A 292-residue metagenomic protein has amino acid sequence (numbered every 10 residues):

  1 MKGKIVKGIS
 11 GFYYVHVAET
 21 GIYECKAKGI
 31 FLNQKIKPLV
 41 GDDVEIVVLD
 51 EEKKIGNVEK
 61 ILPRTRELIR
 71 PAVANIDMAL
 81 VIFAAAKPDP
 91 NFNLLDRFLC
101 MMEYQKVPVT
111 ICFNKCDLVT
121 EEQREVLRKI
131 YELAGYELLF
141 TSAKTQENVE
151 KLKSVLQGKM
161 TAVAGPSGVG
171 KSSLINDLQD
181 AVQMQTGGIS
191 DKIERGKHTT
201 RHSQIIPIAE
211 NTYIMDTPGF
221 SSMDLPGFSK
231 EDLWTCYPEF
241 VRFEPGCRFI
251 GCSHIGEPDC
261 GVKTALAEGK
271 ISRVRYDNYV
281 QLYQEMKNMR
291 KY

Functional and structural regions predicted by a protein language model:
M1-I9: Structural detector for short beta-strands of small beta-barrel domains
G11, G29, K35-E52, L62-M78 (+6 more regions): Helix-rich effector regions associated with P-loop NTPase G domains
Y13-V17, C25, I46: SH3/SH3-like beta-barrel fold
G21-I30: Short, structured beta-strand/loop micro-motifs enriched in basic residues and often containing a Trp
E51-I61, D89-N91: Short, Lys/Arg- and Gly-enriched loop/turn segments at beta-strand edges
A86-G135: Phosphate-binding glycine-rich loops and their immediate beta-loop-alpha structural context
L118-V169: Canonical P-loop GTPase G-domain recognition
